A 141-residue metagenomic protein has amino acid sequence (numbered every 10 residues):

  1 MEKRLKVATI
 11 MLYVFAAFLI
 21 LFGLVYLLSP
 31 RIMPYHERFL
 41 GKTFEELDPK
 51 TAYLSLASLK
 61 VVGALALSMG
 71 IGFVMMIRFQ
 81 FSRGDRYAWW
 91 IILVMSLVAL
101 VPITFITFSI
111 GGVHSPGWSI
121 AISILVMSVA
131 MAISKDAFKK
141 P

Functional and structural regions predicted by a protein language model:
K3-L19: Alpha-helical transmembrane segments and their helix-start/interface "positive-inside/aromatic belt" motifs in integral
M11-V14, S58-L65, I91-V94, W118-I122: Physicochemical signature of membrane-embedded alpha-helices that form the seven-helix bundle of GPCRs, emphasizing
F18-L65, I71: Hydrophobic transmembrane helix segments
L19, S96-T104: Aromatic-anchored segments of alpha-helical transmembrane domains
G23-Y26, F73-I77, I103-I110, A130-S134: Structural signal for membrane-spanning alpha-helices in multi-pass inner-membrane proteins, emphasizing helix cores
G70-W89: Juxtamembrane helix-break-helix junctions at the cytosolic face of small multi-pass alpha-helical membrane proteins
V101-A121: Membrane-helix boundary connector in multi-pass membrane proteins
I124-P141: Membrane-water interface at the C-terminal end of transmembrane alpha helices
